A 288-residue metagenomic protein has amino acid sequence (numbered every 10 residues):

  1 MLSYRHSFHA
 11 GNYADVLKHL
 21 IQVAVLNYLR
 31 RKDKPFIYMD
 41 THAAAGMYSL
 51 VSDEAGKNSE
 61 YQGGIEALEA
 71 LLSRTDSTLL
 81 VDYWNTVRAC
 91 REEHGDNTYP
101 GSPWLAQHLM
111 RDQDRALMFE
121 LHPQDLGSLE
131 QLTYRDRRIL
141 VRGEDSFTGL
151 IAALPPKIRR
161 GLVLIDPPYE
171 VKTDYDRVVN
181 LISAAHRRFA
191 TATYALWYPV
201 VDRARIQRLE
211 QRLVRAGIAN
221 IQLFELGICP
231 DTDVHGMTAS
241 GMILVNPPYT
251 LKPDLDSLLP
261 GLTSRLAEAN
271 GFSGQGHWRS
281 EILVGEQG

Functional and structural regions predicted by a protein language model:
M1-G288: Class I S-adenosyl-L-methionine-dependent methyltransferase catalytic core
